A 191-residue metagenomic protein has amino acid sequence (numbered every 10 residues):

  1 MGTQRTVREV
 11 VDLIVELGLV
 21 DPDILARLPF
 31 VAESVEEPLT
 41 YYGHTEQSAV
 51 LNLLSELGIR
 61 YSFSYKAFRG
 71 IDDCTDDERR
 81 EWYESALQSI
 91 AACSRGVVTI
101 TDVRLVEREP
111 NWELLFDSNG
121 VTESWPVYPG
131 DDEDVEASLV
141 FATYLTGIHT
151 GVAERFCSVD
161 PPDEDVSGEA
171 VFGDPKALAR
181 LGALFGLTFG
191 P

Functional and structural regions predicted by a protein language model:
M1-P191: Contiguous interface-forming segments/domains that mediate binding rather than catalysis
